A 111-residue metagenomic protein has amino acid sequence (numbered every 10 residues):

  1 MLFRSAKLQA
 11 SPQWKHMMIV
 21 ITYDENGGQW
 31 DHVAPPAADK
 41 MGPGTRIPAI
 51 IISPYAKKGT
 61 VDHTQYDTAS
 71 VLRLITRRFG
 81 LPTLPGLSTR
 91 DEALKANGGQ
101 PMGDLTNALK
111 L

Functional and structural regions predicted by a protein language model:
M1-L111: N-terminal pro-sequences and low-complexity stem/linker regions of secreted or lumenal proteins
